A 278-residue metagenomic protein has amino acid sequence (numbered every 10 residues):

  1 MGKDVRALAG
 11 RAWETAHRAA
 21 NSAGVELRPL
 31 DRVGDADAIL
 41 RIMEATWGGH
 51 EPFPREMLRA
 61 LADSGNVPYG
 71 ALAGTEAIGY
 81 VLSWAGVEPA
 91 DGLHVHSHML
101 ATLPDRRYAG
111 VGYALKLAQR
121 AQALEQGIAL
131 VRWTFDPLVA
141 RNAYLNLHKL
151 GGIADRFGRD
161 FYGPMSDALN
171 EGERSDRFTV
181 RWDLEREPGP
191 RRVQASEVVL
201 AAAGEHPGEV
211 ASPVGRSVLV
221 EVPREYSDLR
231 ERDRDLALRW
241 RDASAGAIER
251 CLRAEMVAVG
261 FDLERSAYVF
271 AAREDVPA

Functional and structural regions predicted by a protein language model:
M1-V33: Conserved N-terminal entry element of GNAT/NAT acetyltransferase domains
A23-P104, V259-E264: A conserved beta-strand-loop-helix scaffold within acyl/acetyltransferase catalytic domains
A90, L103-A114, Q126, V139: Conserved glycine-rich acetyl-CoA-binding loop
L93-P104, R216-R232: Conserved acetyl-CoA binding element of GNAT-fold acetyltransferases
R107, K116-L124, A245-I248: A conserved short alpha-helix in the GNAT/GCN5 acetyltransferase fold that borders and helps form the acetyl-CoA
A123-L138: Conserved GNAT acetyl-CoA-binding A-motif
T134, Y144, H148-N170, G260: Conserved catalytic-core motifs of GNAT/GCN5-like acyltransferases
D160-R192, F270-A278: C-terminal "cap" of GNAT-fold acetyltransferases
